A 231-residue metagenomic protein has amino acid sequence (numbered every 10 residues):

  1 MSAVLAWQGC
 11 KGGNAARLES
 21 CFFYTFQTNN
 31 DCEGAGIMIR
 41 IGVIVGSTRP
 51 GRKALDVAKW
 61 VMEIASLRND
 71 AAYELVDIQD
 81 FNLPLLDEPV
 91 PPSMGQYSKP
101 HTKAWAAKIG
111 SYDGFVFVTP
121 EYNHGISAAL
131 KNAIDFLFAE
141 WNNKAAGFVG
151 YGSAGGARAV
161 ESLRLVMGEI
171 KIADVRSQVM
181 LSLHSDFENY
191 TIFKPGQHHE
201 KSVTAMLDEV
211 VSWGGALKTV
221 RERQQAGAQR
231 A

Functional and structural regions predicted by a protein language model:
C10-K11: Short linear segments in intrinsically disordered or otherwise low-structure-confidence regions
A15, C21, T25-T119, H124-N132 (+2 more regions): N-terminal beta1-alpha1-beta2 submodule of the flavodoxin-like/Rossmannoid cofactor-binding fold
A65-A71, A139-E140, K171-I172: Short helix-capping segments at alpha-helix termini
E74-L85, I170-Y190: Mobile beta-alpha loop/short-helix "lid" or hinge segments that flank ligand
L130-N142: A short, gly/pro- and small-residue-rich
N142-H184, H198-S202: Short, glycine-/small-residue-rich phosphate/pyrophosphate-handling segment
